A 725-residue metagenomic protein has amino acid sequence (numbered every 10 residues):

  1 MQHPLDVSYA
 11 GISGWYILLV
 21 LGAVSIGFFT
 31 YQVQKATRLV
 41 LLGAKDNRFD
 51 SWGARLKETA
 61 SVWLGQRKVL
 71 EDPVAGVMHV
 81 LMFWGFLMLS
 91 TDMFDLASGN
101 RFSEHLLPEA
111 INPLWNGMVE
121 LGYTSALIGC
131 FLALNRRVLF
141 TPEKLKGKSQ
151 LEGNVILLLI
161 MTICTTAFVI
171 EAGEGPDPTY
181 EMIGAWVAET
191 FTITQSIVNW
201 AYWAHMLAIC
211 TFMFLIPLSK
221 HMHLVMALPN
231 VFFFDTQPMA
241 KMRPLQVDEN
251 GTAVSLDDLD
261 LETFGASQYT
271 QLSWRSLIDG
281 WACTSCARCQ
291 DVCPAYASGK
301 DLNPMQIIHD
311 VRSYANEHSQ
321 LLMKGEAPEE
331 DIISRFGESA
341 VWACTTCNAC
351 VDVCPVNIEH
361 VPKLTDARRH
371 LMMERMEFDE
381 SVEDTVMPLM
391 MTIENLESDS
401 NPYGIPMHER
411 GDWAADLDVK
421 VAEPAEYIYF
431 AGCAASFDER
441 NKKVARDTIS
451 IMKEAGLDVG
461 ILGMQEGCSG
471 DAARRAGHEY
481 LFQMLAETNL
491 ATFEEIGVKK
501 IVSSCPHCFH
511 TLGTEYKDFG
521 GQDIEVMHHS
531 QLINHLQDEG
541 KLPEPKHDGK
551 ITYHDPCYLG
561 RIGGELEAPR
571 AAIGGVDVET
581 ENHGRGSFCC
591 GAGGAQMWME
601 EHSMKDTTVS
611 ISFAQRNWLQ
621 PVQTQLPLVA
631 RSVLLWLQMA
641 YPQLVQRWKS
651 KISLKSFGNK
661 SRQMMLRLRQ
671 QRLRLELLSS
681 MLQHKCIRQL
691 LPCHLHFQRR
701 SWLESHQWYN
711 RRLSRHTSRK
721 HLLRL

Functional and structural regions predicted by a protein language model:
Q2-L132, L139, Q271-G280, L302-I308 (+6 more regions): Iron-sulfur-cluster electron-transfer modules
L21-F28, L127, M161-T162, S196-F232: Alpha-helical membrane-embedded segments
F29-N47, G99-F102, L132-G153, V169-Y180 (+3 more regions): Juxtamembrane/interface segments at transmembrane-helix termini
R48-F49, E71-G76, P108-M118, P142-T162 (+1 more regions): Membrane-interface segments at loop-to-transmembrane junctions
V80-S90, V155-G175: Hydrophobic alpha-helical membrane-insertion segments
M213-V341, R715, K720: Ferredoxin-type iron-sulfur electron-transfer modules and their immediate structural context
W281-Y296, W342-V356, G432-S436, Q465-G477 (+4 more regions): Local cysteine-cluster metal-coordination motifs and their immediate loop/turn environment, predominantly Fe-S cluster
Q522-P545, N582-F588, P642-L677: Short, flexible loop segments at boundaries between secondary-structure elements
